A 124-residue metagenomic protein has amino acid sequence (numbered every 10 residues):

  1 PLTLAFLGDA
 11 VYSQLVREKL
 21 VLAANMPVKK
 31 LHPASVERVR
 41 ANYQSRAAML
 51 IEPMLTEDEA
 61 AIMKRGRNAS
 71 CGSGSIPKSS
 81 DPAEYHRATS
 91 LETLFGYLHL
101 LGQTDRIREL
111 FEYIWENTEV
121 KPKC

Functional and structural regions predicted by a protein language model:
P1-C124: Double-stranded RNA-binding/processing signature
